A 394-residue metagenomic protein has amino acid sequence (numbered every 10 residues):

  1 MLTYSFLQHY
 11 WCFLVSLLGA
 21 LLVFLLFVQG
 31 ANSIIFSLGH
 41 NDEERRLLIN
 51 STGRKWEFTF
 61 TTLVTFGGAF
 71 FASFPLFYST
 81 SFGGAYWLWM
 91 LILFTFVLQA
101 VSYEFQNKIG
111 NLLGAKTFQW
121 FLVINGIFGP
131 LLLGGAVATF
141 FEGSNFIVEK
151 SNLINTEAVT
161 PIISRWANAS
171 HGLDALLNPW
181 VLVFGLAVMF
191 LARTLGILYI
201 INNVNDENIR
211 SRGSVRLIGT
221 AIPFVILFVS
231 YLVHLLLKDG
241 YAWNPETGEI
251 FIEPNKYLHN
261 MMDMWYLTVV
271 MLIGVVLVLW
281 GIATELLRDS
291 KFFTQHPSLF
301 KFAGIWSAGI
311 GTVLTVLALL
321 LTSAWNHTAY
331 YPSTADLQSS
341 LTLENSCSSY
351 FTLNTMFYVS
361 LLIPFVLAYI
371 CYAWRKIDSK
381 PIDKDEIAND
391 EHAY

Functional and structural regions predicted by a protein language model:
M1-T59, V64-G67: N-terminal signal-anchor module of multipass membrane proteins
Q8-V23, G83-F96, I127, A175-L191 (+2 more regions): Alpha-helical transmembrane segments
L25-S33, G53, T61-I109, N125-N155 (+2 more regions): Transmembrane-helix bundle segments that line or gate the permeation/cavity pathway in multi-pass membrane proteins
I109-L299, A318: Long, contiguous internal "core" modules enriched in hydrophobic/ aromatic residues
D206, M271, Y350-I382: Alpha-helical transmembrane segments of multi-pass membrane proteins predominantly involved in bioenergetics
E249-K256, Y331-T352: Short, membrane-exposed interhelical loops at transmembrane-helix boundaries
G309-L337: A C-terminal functional module that forms or caps the active site or interfaces directly with catalytic machinery
S379-Y394: Short, highly charged, low-complexity non-transmembrane loops/tails of multi-pass membrane proteins
